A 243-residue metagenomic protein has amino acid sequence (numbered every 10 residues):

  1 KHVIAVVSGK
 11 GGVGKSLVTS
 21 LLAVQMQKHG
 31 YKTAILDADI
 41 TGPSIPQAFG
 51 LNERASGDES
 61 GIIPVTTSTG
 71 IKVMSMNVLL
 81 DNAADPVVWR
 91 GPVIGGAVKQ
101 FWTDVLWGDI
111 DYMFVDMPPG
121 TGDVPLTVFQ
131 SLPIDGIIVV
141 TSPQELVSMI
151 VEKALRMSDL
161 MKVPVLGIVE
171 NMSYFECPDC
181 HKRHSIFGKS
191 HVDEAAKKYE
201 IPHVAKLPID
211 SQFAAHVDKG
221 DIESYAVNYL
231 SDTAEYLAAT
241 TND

Functional and structural regions predicted by a protein language model:
H2-I40, L155: Walker A/P-loop phosphate-binding motif and the immediately C-terminal alpha-helix
G11, D37, I45, M74 (+6 more regions): Residue-level signature of catalytic and energy-coupling elements of molecular machines, predominantly ATP/GTP-dependent
V13-L21, P43-P46, M117-P125, V147-I150: Short glycine/serine/threonine-rich phosphate/pyrophosphate-binding segments that cradle anionic phosphate groups
K32-W89, G95: Phosphate-binding loop that captures ATP/GTP phosphates
I40-T41, L79-D81, P119-T121, P143-V147 (+2 more regions): Conserved nucleotide-binding/hydrolysis micro-motifs of P-loop NTPases
G57-E59, M76-T127: Switch II (G3) loop of P-loop NTPases
Q100-D109, V124-L146, V151: Inter-motif core of Ras-like GTPase G domains
M157-D243: C-terminal lobe/tail of nucleotide-utilizing enzymes
